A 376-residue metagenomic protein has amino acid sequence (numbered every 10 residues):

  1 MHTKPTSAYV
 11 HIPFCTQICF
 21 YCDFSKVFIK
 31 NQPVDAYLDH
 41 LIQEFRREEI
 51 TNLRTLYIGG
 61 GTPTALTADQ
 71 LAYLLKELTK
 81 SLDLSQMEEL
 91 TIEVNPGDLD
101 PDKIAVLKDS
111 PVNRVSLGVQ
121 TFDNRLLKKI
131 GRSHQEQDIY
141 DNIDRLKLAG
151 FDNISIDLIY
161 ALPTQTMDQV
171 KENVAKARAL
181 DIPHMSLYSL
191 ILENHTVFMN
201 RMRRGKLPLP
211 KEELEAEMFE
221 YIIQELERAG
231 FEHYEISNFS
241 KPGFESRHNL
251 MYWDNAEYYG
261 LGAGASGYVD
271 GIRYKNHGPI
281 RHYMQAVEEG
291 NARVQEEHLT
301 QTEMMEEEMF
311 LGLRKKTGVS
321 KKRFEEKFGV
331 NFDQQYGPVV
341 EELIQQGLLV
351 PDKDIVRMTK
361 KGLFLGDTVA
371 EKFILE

Functional and structural regions predicted by a protein language model:
M1-H2, P13: Short, flexible hinge/linker loops that cap or flank conserved catalytic cores
T3-P5, K26-E48, N52-V330: C-terminal scaffold of the Radical SAM
V10: Conserved N-terminal Rossmann-fold NAD(P)-binding element of oxidoreductases
P13-F24: Local cysteine-cluster metal-coordination motifs and their immediate loop/turn environment, predominantly Fe-S cluster
V330-E342: Short amphipathic alpha-helical interaction segments
I344-D354: A short, conserved structural fragment
I355-T359: Minor-groove-contacting beta-hairpin "wing" of winged helix-turn-helix DNA-binding domains
L363-E376: Short, amphipathic alpha-helical interaction segments positioned at domain boundaries
